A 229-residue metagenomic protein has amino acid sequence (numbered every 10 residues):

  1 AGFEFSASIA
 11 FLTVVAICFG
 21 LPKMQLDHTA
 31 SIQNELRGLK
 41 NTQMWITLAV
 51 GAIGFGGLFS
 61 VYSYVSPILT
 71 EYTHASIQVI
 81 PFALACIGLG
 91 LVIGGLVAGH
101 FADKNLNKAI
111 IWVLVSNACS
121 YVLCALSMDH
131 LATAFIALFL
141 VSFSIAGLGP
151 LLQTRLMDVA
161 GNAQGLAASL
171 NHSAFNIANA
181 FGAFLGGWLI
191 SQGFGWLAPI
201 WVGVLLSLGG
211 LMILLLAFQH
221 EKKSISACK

Functional and structural regions predicted by a protein language model:
A1-S8, S76, W188-L208: A membrane-interface helix-boundary motif in multi-pass transporters
G2, A7-D27, I213-A217: C-terminal membrane-cytosol helix-exit motif in multi-pass small-molecule transporters
I17-C18, W201-K229: Multi-pass alpha-helical transporter architecture, strongest for 12-TM Major Facilitator/SLC carriers used
G20-V50: Juxtamembrane intracellular "pre-TM" segments in multi-pass secondary transporters
Q43-A85, L89-V92, L106: Extracytoplasmic gate region of multi-pass secondary transporters
I93-L106, I190-S191: Helix-to-loop junctions at the C-terminal end of transmembrane segments in multipass secondary transporters
L106-L152: C-terminal transmembrane helical hairpin of 12-TM major facilitator-type secondary transporters
D158-W196, I200-G203: A late C-terminal transmembrane helix in Major Facilitator Superfamily
